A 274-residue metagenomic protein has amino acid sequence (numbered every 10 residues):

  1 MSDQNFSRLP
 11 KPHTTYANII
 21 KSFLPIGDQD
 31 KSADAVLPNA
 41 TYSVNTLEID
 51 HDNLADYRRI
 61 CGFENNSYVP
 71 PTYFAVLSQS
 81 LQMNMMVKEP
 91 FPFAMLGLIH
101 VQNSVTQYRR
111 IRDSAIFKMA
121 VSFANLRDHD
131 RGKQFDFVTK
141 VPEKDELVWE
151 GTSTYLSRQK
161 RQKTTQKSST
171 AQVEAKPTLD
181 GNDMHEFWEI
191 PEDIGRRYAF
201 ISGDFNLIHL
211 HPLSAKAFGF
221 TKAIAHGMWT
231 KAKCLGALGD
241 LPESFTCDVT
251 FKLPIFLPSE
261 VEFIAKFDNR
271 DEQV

Functional and structural regions predicted by a protein language model:
M1-I26, K31-L37, L81, V101-I190 (+1 more regions): HotDog/MaoC-like acyl-thioester-processing domains
M1-Q102, S168-T170, E174-P242: Hot-dog-fold acyl-thioester-processing enzymes
V44, E150, S244-T246: Hydrophobic residues on conserved beta-strands that form the core of alpha/beta folds
M95-R110, P242-K252: Small beta-barrel nucleic-acid-binding modules, principally OB-folds
K231-A232, A237-E262: Beta-strand-rich recognition/accessory modules
